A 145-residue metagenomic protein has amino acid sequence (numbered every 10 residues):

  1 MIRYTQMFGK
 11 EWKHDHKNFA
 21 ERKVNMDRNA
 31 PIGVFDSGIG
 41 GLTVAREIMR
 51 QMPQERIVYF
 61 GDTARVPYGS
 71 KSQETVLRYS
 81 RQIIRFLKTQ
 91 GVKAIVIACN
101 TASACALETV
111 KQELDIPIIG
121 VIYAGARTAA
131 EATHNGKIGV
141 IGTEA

Functional and structural regions predicted by a protein language model:
Y4, D15-N18, N25: Intrinsic-disorder-associated, low-complexity terminal segments enriched in Asp/Asn/His/Tyr and depleted of Lys/Arg
K23-A145: Non-catalytic structural scaffold of enzyme domains
